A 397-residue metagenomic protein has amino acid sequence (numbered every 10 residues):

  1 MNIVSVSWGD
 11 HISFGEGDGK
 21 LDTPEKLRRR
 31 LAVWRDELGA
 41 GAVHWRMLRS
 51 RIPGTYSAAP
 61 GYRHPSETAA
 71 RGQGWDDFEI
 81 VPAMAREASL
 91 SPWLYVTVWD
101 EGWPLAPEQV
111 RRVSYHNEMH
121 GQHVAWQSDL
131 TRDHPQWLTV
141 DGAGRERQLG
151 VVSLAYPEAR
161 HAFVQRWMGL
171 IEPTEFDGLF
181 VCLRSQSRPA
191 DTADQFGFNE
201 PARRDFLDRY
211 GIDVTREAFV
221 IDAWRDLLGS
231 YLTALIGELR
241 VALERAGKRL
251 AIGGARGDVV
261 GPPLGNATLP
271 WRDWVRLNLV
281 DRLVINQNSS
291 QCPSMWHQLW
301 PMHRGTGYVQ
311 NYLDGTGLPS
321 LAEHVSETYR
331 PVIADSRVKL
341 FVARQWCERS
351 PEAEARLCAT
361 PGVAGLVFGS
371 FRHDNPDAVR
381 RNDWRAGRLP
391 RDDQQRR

Functional and structural regions predicted by a protein language model:
N2-D22, W93-G169, P173: Active-site-adjacent "subsite" loops/lids of carbohydrate-active enzymes
S5-S7, S91-W103, F180-S187, A223-A267 (+1 more regions): Aromatic-lined carbohydrate-recognition surfaces of secreted/lumenal glycan-active proteins
G9-D22, A59-W75, E146-V164, A218-Y231 (+3 more regions): The substrate-binding groove and active-site-proximal loops of carbohydrate-active enzymes, especially glycoside
E25-S57, L170-L179, D273, L279-I285 (+1 more regions): Catalytic domains of carbohydrate-active enzymes, especially glycoside hydrolases
L31, R49-T97, V220-A246, W300: Aromatic-lined substrate-binding rim segments of carbohydrate-active enzymes
L38-Q73, T192-G197, S289-V309: Aromatic-lined carbohydrate-binding/catalytic grooves of carbohydrate-active enzymes
G41-R46, R272-Q298, T306, D314-R397: Substrate-binding cleft of secreted/luminal carbohydrate-active enzymes
G54-T68, D100-R145, L183-T215: Aromatic- and acidic-residue-enriched segments that line the glycan-binding/catalytic groove of carbohydrate-active
